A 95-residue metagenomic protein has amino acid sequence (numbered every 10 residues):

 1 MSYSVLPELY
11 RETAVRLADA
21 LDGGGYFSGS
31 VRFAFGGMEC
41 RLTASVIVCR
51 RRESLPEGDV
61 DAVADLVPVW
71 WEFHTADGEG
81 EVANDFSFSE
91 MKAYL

Functional and structural regions predicted by a protein language model:
S2-Y26, S30, S54-L95: Acidic, low-complexity intrinsically disordered segments
V31-E39, A44-R52, T75-D77: Beta-strand elements of well-folded, non-transmembrane domains
